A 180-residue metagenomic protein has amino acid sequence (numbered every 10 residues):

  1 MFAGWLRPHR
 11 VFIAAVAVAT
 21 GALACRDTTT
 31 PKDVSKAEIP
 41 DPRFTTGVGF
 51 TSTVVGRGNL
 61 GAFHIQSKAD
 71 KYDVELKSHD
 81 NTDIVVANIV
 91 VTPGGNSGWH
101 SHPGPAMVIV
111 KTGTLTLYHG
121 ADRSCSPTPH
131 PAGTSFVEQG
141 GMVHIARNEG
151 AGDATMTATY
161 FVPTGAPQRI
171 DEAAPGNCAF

Functional and structural regions predicted by a protein language model:
F2-F12: Bacterial N-terminal signal peptides that target proteins for export
I13-G21: Bacterial N-terminal signal peptides
C25-D83, P127-P129, A173-F180: A short, N-terminal "cap"/entry segment at the start of jelly-roll beta-barrel domains of the cupin/DSBH fold
W99, L117-Y118, E138, V143-G150: Short beta-strand His + acidic residue motifs that chelate non-heme Fe in jelly-roll/DSBH and cupin folds
H102-R123: Glycine- and acidic-residue-biased ligand/ion/polar-headgroup-sensing regions
D122-G141: Short acidic-glycine-tyrosine-enriched beta hairpin
A151-A166: A short hydrophobic beta-strand segment most commonly corresponding to one strand of the jelly-roll/cupin
